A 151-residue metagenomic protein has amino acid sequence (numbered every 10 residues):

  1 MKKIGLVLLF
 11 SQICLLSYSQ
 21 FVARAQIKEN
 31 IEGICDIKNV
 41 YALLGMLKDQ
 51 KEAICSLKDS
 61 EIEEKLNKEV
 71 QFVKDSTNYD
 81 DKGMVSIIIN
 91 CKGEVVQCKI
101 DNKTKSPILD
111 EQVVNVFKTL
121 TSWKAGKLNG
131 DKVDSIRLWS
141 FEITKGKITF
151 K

Functional and structural regions predicted by a protein language model:
I4-I13: Sec-dependent N-terminal signal peptides
L6, Y18-K151: Charge-biased low-complexity segments
